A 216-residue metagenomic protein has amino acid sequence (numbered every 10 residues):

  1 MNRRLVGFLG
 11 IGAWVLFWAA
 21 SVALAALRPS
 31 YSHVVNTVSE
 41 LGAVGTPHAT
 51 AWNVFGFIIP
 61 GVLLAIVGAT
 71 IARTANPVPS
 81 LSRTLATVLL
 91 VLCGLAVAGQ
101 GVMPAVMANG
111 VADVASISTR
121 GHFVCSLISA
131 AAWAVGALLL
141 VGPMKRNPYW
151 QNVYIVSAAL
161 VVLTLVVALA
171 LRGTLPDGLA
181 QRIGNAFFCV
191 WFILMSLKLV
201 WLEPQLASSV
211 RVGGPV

Functional and structural regions predicted by a protein language model:
M1-Y31, N36-L206: Hydrophobic, aromatic-enriched alpha-helical segments typical of multi-pass transmembrane helices
Q205-V216: Short, intrinsically disordered terminal tails adjacent to the first/last structured region
